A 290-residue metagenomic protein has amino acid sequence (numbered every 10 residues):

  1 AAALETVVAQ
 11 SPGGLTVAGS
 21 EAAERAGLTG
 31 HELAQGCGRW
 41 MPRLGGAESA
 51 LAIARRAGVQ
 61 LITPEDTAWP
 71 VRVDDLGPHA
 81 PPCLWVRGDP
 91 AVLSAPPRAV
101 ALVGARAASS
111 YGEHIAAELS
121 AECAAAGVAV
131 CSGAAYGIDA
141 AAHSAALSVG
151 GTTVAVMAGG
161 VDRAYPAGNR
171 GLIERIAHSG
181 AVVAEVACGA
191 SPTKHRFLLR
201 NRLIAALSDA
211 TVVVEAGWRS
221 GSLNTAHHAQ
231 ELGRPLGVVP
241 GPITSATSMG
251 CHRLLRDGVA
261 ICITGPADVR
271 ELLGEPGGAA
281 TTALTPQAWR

Functional and structural regions predicted by a protein language model:
A1-A68: Short, small/acidic-rich helices and loops at N termini and domain boundaries of DNA replication/processing enzymes
A52-A57, T63-R290: Glycine-biased, small-residue-rich flexible motifs in mid-sequence functional cores and linkers
